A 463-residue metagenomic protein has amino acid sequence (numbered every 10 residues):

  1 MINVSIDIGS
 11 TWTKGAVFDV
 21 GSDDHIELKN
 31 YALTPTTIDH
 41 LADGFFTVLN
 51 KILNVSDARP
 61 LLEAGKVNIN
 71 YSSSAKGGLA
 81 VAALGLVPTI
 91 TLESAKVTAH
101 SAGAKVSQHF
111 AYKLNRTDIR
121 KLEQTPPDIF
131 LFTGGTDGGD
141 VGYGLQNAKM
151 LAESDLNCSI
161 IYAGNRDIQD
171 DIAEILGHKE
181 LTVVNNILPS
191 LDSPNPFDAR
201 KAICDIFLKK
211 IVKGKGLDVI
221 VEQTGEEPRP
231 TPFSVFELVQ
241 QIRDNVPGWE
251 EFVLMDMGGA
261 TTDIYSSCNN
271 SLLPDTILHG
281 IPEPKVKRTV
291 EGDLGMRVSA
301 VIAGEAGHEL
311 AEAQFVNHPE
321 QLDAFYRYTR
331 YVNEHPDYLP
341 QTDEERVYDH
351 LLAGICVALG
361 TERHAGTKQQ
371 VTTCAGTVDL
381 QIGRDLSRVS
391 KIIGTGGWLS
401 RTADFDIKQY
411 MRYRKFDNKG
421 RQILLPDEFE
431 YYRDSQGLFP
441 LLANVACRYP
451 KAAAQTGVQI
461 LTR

Functional and structural regions predicted by a protein language model:
M1-S5, G21-H25, K29-D39, D43-F46 (+5 more regions): Nucleotide/phosphate-binding catalytic cleft detector across ATP-hydrolyzing and phosphate-transferring enzymes
I2, D7-K14: N-terminal-proximal low-complexity accessory segments that begin disordered and transition into the first
T11-T13, T36-T37, T261-T262, T395: Ser/Thr-centric signal marking residues that sit in or immediately flank functional binding/regulatory motifs
T13-D19, V81, M257, T262-S267: Short beta-strand scaffold segments in enzyme catalytic cores
Q240, P247-E320, D404-Y431: Glycine-rich phosphate-binding loop of actin/hexokinase-like ATP-binding domains
T262, S266-N269, S299, E362-Q369 (+2 more regions): Hydrophobic alpha-helix feature that most strongly marks membrane-spanning transmembrane helices and their immediate
E305-Q370: A glycine- and small/hydrophobic-rich beta-loop-beta segment that serves as a flexible "lid/hinge" or phosphate-binding
